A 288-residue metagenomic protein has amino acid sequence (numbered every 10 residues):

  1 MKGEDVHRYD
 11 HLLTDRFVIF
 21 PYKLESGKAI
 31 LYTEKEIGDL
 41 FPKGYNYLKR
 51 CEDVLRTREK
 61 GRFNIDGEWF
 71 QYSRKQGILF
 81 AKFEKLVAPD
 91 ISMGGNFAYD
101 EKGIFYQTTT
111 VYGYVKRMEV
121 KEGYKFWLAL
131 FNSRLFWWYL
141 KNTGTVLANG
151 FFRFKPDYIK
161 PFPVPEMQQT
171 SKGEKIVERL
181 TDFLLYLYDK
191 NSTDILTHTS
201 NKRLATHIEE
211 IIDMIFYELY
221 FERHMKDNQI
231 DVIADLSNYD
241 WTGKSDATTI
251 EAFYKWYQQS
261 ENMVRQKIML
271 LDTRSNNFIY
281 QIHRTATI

Functional and structural regions predicted by a protein language model:
M1-K175, I288: Polybasic, glycine- and aromatic-enriched phosphate-binding surface used to engage nucleic acids
K43, E166-I288: Non-catalytic DNA-recognition/assembly elements of restriction-modification systems
